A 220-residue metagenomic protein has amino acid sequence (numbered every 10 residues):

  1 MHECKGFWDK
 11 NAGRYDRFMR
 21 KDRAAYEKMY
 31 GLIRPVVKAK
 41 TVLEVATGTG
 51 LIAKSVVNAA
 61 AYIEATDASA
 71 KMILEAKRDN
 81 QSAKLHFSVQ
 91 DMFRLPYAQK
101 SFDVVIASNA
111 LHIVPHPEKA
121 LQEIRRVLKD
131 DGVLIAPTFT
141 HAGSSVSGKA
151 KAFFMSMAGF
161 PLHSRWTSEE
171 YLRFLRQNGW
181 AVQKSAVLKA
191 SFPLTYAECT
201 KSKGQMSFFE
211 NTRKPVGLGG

Functional and structural regions predicted by a protein language model:
M1-G13: N-terminal, positively charged/glycine-rich alpha-helical extensions of SAM-dependent methyltransferases
K21-K40: Conserved alpha-helix/loop element of class I SAM-dependent methyltransferases that forms part of the SAM/SAH-binding
L43-R94: Class I SAM-dependent methyltransferase SAM/SAH-binding core
F93-V104: A short acidic, Gly/Pro-enriched loop at the edge of an enzyme's catalytic core that lines a small-molecule cofactor
V104-P117: A short SAM/SAH-binding and catalytic strip from SAM-dependent methyltransferases
E118-D130: A short glycine-rich, Lys/Arg-flanked "PGG" loop and its adjoining helix->strand segment in the class I
I135-A158: Conserved class I S-adenosyl-L-methionine
H163-G179: Short alpha-helix
